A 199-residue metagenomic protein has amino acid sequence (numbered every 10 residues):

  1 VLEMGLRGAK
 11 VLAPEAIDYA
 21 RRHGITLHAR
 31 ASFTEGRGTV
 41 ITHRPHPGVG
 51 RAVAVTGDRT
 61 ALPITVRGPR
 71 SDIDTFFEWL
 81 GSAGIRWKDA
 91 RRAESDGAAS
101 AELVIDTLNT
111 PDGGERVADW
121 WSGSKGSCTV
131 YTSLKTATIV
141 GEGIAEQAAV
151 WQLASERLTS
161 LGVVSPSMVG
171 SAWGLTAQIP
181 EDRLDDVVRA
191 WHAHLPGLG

Functional and structural regions predicted by a protein language model:
V1-G170, G174-G199: C-terminal catalytic "cap/lid" subdomain
